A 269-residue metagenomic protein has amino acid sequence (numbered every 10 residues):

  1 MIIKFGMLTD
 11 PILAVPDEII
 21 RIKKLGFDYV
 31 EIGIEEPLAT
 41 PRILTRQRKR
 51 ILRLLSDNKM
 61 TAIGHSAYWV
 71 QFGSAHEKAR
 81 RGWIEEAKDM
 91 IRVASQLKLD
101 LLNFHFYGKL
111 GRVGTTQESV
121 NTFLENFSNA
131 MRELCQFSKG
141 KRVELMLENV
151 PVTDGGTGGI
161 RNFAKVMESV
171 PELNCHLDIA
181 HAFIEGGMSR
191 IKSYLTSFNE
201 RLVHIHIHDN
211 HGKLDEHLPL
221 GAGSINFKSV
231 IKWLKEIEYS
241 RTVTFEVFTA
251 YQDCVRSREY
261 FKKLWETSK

Functional and structural regions predicted by a protein language model:
M1-K4, I12-K23, I84, T157-K269: Histidine-acidic metal/acid-base catalytic patches
M1-L99, N174, K262-K269: N-terminal pre-domain/capping segments
P11-L13, I34-E36, Y68-V70, F106-L110 (+4 more regions): Active-site-proximal loop/turn and secondary-structure-junction residues that shape catalytic pockets, frequently
L13-P16, L54-D57, G73-N174, I184: Active-site acidic/histidine proton-transfer and metal-coordination neighborhood in alpha/beta enzyme cores
E31, I63-G64, N103, M146 (+3 more regions): Conserved beta-strand positions in the central sheet of alpha/beta enzyme cores
L38-P41, G111, G187: A short, acidic/glycine-rich surface segment
T40-R42, T116-V120, P219: Short, flexible/disordered intra-domain loops and linkers
T45-K59, A130-F137, S193-S197, S229-W233: Catalytic-core regions built around general acid/base machinery
